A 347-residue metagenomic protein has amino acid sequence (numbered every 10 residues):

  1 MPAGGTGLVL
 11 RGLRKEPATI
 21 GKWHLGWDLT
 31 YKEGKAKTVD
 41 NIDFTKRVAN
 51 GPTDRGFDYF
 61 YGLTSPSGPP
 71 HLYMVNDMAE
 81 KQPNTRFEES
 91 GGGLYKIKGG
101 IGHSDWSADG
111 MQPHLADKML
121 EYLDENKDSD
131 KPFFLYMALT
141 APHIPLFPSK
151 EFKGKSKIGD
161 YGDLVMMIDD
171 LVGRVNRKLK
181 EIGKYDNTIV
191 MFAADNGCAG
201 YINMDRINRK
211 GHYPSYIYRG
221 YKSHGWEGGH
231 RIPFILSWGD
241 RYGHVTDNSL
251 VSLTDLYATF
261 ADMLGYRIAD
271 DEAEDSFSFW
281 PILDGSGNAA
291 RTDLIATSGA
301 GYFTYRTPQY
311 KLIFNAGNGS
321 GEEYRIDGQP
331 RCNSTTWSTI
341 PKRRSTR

Functional and structural regions predicted by a protein language model:
M1, T19-L29, L63-S67, L135-P145 (+3 more regions): Short, solvent-exposed turn/loop segments enriched in Gly/Ser/Thr/Pro and often Arg
P2-E16, Q329-R347: Low-complexity basic/metal-binding stretches
G7-L8, H24-K131, L139-P148, Q329-P330: Formylglycine-dependent
L13-A18, R55-D58, D128-L135, K184-V190 (+3 more regions): Loop/turn elements at helix/coil->beta-strand transitions in domains of secreted/extracellular proteins
K35-Y59, T64-S67, G200-M204, K210-G225 (+3 more regions): C-terminal cap/loop subdomain of S1 sulfatases and analogous C-terminal strand-loop tails that border
L94-S104, K150-K155, S237-R241, S338-R344: Short glycine/proline-rich turn/loop motifs
G110-K127, K150-T188: A long, amphipathic alpha-helix that forms part of the scaffold/cap immediately adjacent to metal-dependent active
P132, A138, I168-R206: Metal-dependent active-site segment of extracytoplasmic phospho-/sulfohydrolases and closely related
